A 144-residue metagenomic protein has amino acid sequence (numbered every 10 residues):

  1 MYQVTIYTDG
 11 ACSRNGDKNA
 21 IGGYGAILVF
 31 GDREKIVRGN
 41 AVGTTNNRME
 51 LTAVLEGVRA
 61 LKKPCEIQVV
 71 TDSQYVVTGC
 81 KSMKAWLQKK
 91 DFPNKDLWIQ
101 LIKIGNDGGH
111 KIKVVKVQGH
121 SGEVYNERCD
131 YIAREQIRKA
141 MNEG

Functional and structural regions predicted by a protein language model:
M1-Q3, E143-G144: Short, Lys/Arg-enriched, disordered terminal segments
Y2-I6, G22: Short structural boundary motif marking the start of a folded domain
T5, A11-D17, L55-R128, I132 (+2 more regions): RNase H catalytic domain
G16-Y24: Short, flexible loop/turn motifs enriched in small residues
G23-G31: Short conserved beta-strand segments at catalytic cores or DNA/RNA-binding microdomains of nucleic-acid binding
G31-M49: A short, polar/acidic, helix/strand-boundary loop motif
R48, T52-E56: Short amphipathic alpha-helical face segments that pack within enzyme cores and frequently flank/anchor catalytic
